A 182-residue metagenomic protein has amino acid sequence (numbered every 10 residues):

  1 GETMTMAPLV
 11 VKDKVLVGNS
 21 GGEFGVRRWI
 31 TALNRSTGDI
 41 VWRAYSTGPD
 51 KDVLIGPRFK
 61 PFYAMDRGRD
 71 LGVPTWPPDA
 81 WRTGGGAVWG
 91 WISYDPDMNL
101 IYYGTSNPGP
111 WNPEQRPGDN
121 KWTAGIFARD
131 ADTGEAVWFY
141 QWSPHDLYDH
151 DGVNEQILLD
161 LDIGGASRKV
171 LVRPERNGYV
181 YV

Functional and structural regions predicted by a protein language model:
G1, W29-R82, Q115-G152, L159-S167 (+1 more regions): Extracytoplasmic/lumenal domain signature
T3-E23, G84-W111, Q115, G125 (+1 more regions): Repeat-blade elements of multi-bladed beta-propeller folds
G25-R27: Extracytoplasmic
